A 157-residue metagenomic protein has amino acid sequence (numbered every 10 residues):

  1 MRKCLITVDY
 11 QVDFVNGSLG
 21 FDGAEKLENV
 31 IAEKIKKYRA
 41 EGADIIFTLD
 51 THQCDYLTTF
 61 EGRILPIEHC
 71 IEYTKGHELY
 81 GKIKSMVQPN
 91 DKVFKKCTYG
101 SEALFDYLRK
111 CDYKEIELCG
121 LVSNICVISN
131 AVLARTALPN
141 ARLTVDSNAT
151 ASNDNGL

Functional and structural regions predicted by a protein language model:
M1-I6, V30-E41, R63, I67-L157: Active-site-adjacent betaalpha module
V8, I46-T48, S147: Active-site neighborhood of phospho(di)ester-bond hydrolases with catalytic His/Asp-centered motifs
Q11, T51-H52, V122, T150: Catalytic metal-binding/acid-base residues of hydrolase active sites
Q11-G17: Short acidic, Gly/Ser-rich segments with clustered Asp/Glu that frequently serve as metal-coordination loops in enzyme
D13, E28-I31: Extreme N-terminal leader/targeting regions
G17-E25, I64-C70: Short glycine-enriched, charge-decorated loop/helix-capping segments at active-site entrances that position
Y38-D55: Von Willebrand factor
Y56-E61: Metal-dependent catalytic neighborhoods of phosphoester/phosphodiester hydrolases
